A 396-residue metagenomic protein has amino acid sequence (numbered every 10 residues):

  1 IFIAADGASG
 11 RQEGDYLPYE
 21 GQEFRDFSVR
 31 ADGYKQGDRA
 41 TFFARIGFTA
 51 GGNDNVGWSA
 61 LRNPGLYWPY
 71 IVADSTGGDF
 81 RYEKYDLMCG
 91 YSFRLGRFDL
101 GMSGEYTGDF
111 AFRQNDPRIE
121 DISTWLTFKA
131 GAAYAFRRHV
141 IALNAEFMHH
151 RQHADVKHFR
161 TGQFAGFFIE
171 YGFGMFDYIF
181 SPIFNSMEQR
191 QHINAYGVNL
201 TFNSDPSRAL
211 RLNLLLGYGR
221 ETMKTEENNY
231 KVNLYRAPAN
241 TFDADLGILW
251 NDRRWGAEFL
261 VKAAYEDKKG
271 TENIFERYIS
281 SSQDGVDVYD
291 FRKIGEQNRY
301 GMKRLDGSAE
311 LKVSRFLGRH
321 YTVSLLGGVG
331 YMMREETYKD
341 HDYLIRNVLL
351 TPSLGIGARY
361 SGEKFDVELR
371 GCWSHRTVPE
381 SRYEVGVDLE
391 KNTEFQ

Functional and structural regions predicted by a protein language model:
I1-I3, D38-A44, G96-L100, R137-I141 (+5 more regions): Outer-envelope beta-barrel architecture signal
A4, E13-E20, N55-L61, F112-E120 (+5 more regions): Outer-membrane beta-barrel translocator domains and adjoining extracellular loop/strand segments of Gram-negative
A5-R11, F48-G52, F93-R97, Y106-F110 (+8 more regions): Transmembrane beta-strands of outer-membrane beta-barrel pores
Y19-R25, G77-R81, R118-I122, E188-N194 (+4 more regions): Replace "Gram-negative outer membrane beta-barrel proteins" with "bacterial and organellar outer membrane beta-barrel
E20-R25, D79-R94, S103, D121 (+5 more regions): Outer-membrane beta-barrel transmembrane strands
V29-K35, L87-F93, F128-Y134, V198-S204 (+6 more regions): Residues on the lipid-exposed face of transmembrane beta-strands in outer-membrane beta-barrel proteins
G57-I71, F110, Q114, N144-H192 (+2 more regions): Short, flexible helix-coil linker/hinge segments at the edges of structured domains or between repeats
M175-L305: Long, internal scaffold/assembly segments composed of regular secondary structure
